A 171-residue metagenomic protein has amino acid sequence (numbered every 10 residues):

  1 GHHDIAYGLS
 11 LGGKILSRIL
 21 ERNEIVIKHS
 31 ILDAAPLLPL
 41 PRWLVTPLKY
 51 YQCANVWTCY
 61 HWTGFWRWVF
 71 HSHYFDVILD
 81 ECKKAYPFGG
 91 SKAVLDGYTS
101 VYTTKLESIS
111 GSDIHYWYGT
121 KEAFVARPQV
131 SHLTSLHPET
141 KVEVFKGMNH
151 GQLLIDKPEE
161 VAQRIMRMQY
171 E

Functional and structural regions predicted by a protein language model:
G1-D4: Conserved acidic catalytic loop of the alpha/beta-hydrolase fold
Y7-L16: Gly/Ala-rich beta-loop-alpha elbow adjacent to hydrolase catalytic centers
E21-W57: Flexible "cap/lid" loop of the alpha/beta hydrolase fold
T58-S108: Conserved alpha/beta-hydrolase catalytic His-Asp/Glu region
S110, Y116-Y118: Short beta-strand/loop motif that positions the catalytic acidic residue of the alpha/beta-hydrolase fold
Y118-M148: Conserved loop-alpha-helix segment in the C-terminal half of the alpha/beta-hydrolase fold that carries the catalytic
M148-E159: Catalytic histidine-centered segment of alpha/beta-hydrolase-like enzymes
